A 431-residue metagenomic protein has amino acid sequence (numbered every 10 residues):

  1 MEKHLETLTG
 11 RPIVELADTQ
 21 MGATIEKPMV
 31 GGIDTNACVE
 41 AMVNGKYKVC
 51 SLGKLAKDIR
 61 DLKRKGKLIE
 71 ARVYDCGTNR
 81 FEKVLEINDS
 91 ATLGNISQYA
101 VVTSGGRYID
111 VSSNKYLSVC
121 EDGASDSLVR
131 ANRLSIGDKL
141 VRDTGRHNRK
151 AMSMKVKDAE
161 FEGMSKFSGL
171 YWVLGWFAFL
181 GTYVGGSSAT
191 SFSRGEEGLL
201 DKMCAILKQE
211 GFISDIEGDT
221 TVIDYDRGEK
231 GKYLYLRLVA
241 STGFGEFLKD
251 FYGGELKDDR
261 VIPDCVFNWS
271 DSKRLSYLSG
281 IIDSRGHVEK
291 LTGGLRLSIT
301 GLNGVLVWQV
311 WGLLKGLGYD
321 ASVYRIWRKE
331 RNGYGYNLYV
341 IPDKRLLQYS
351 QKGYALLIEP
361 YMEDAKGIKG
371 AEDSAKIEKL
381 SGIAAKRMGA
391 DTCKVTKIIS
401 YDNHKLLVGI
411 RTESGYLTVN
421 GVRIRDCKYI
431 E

Functional and structural regions predicted by a protein language model:
M1-N36, K63-K65, D75-E431: Internal intein/HINT superfamily modules and their associated LAGLIDADG
I25-K57, D61-L62, L68: Protein maturation boundaries and topogenic segments
